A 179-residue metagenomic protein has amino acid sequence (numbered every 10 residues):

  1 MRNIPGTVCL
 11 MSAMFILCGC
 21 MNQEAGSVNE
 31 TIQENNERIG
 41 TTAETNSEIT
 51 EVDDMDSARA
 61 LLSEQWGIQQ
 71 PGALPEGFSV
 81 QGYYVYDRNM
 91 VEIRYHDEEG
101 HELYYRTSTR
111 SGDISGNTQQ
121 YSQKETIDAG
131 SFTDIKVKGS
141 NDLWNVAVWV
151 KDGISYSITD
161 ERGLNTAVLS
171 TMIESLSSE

Functional and structural regions predicted by a protein language model:
M1-G6: Positively charged n-region of N-terminal signal peptides that target proteins for export
T7-A13: Sec-dependent N-terminal signal peptides
I16-G19: C-terminal motif of bacterial Sec signal peptides marking the signal peptidase cleavage site
M21-Q23: Bacterial signal peptide processing site
E30-E34: Juxtamembrane extracytosolic/periplasmic "stalk" immediately C-terminal to the first targeting helix
N36-W144, V150-K151: Short, solvent-exposed recognition patches
D152-E179: Surface-exposed amphipathic alpha-helical segments
